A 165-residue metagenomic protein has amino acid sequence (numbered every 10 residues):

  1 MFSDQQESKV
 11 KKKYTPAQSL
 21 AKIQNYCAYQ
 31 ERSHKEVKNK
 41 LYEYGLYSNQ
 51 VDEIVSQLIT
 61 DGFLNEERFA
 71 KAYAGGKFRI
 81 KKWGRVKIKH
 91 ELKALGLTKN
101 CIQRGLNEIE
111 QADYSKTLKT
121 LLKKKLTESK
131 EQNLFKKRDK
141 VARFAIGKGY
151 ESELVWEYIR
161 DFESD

Functional and structural regions predicted by a protein language model:
M1-D165: An alpha-helical, amphipathic repeat domain used for nucleic-acid recognition, typified by the mTERF helical solenoid
